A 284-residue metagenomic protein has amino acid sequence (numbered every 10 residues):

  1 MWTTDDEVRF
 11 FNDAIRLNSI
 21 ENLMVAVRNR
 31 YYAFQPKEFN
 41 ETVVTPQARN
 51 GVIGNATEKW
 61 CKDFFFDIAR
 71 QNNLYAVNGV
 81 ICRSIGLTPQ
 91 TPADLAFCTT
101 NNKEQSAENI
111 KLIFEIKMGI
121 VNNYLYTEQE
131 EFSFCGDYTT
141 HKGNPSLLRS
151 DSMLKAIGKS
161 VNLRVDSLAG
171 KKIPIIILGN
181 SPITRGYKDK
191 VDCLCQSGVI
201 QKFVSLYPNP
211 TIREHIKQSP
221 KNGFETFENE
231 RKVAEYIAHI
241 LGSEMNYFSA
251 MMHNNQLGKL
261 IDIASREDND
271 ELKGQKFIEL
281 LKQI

Functional and structural regions predicted by a protein language model:
M1-V80, I261, I284: Interdomain/boundary linker segments immediately adjacent to catalytic/signaling cores
I53-C61, T88, L148-M153: Phosphate/oxyanion-binding active-site loops and adjacent basic polyanion-contact surfaces
F64-I68, K159-D166, C193: A generic secondary-structure signal
F66-N102: A short acidic/basic microdomain associated with nuclease active sites
P92, K111-E115: Short hydrophobic-acidic sequence motifs that mark active-site Asp/Glu residues
N101-N109: Short, solvent-exposed loop/turn segments that connect beta-strands within catalytic domains and beta-strand-rich
I116-R185: Catalytic cores of nucleic-acid endonucleases
A169, N180-I284: Non-catalytic C-terminal interaction segments of nucleic acid-processing enzymes
